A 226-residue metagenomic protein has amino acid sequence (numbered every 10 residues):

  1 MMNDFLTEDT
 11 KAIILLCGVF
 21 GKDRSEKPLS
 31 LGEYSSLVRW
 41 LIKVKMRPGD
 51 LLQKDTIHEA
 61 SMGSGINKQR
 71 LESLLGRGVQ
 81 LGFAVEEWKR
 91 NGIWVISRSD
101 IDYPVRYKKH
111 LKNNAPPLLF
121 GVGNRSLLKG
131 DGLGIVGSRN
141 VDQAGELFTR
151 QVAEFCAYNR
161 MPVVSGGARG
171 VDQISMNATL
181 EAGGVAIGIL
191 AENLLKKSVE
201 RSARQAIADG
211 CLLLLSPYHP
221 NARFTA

Functional and structural regions predicted by a protein language model:
M1-R24, R90-N91, R98-A226: Glycine-biased, small-residue-rich flexible motifs in mid-sequence functional cores and linkers
M1-S99: Short, small/acidic-rich helices and loops at N termini and domain boundaries of DNA replication/processing enzymes
